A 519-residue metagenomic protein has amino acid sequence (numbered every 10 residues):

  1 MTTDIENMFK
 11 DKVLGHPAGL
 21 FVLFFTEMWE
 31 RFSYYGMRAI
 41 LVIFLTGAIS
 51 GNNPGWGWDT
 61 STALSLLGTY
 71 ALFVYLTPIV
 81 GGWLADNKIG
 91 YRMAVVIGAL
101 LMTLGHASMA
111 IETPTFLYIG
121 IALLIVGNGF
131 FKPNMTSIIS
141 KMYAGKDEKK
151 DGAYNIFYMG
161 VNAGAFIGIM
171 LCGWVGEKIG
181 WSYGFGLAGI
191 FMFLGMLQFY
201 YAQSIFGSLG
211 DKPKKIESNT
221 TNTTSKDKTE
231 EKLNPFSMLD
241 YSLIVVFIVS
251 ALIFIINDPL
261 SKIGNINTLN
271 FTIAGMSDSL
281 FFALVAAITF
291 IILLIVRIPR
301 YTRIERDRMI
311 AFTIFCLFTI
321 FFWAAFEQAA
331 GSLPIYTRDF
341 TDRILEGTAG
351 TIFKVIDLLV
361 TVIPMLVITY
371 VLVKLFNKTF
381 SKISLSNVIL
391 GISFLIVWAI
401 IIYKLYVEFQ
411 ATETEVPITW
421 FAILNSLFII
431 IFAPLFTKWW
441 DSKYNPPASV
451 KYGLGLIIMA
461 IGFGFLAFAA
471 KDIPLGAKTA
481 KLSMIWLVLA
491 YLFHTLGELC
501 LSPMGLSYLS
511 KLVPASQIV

Functional and structural regions predicted by a protein language model:
M1-A18, V22, G145, G176-F409 (+2 more regions): Intracellular loop-helix junctions on the cytosolic face of multi-pass helical membrane proteins
M28, G105, F116-F131, C316 (+1 more regions): Hydrophobic core of transmembrane alpha-helices in multi-pass small-molecule transporters, especially MFS/SLC-type
R38-I40, I79-V80, N162-I179, I461-F468: A gly/Pro-rich, aromatic-decorated transmembrane alpha-helix motif that marks the paired, flexible gating helices
F44-T77, K149-G152: Extracellular/periplasmic helix-loop-helix junction of adjacent transmembrane segments in MFS-like secondary
L64-A85, K132, F166-G168, I423-K438: Central cavity-lining transmembrane alpha-helices of secondary-active solute carriers, predominantly the Major
V74, K149-E177, G184-F199, K354-V360 (+2 more regions): Glycine-rich segments within core transmembrane alpha-helices of 12-TM secondary carriers
A94-V95, Y452: Primarily marks hydrophobic transmembrane alpha-helices of the MFS/SLC 12-helix fold
I97-Y118, W398-E408, I457-T479: C-terminal ends and interior cores of transmembrane alpha-helices in multi-pass membrane transporters/permeases
